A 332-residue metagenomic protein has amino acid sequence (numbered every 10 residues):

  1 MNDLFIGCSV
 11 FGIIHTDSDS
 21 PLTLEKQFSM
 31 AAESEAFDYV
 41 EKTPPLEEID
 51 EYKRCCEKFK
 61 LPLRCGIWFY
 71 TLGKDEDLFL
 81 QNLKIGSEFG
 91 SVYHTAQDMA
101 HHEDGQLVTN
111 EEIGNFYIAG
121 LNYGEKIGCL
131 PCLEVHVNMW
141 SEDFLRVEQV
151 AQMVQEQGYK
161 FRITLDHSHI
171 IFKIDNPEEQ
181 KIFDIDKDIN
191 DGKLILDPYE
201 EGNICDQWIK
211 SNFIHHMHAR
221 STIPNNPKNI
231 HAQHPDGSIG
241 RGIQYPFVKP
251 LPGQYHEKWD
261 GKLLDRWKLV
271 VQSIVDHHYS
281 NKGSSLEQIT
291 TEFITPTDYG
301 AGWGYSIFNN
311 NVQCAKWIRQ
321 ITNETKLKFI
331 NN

Functional and structural regions predicted by a protein language model:
M1-D3, E25-S34, L46-C65, D77-S91 (+4 more regions): Acidic (Asp/Glu)-rich catalytic clusters
M1-I13, D17-M30, F144-F161, I171-N332: Histidine-acidic metal/acid-base catalytic patches
M1-Y39, R64, T71-L78, S87 (+2 more regions): N-terminal capping/interface segment
N2-I13, D38-K42, L61-W68, H94-A96 (+4 more regions): Hydrophobic faces of well-ordered beta-strands that scaffold small-molecule active sites in alpha/beta enzyme cores
I14-P21, D38-Y52, F69-L78, H101-E111 (+4 more regions): Acidic-and-aromatic substrate-binding clefts and catalytic sites of carbohydrate-active enzymes
A31, V40, C56, G86 (+5 more regions): Conserved, mostly hydrophobic/aromatic
P62, T71-L165, I171-F172: Active-site acidic/histidine proton-transfer and metal-coordination neighborhood in alpha/beta enzyme cores
